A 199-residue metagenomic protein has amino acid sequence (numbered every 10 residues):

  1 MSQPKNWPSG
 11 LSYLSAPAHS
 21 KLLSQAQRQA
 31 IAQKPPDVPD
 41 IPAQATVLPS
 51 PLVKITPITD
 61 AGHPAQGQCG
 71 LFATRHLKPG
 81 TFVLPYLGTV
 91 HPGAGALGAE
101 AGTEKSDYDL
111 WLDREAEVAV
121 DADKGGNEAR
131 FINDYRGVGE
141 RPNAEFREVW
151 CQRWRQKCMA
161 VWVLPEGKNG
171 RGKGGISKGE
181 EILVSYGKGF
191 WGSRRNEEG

Functional and structural regions predicted by a protein language model:
M1-G70, K188, R194-G199: Accessory low-complexity/Zn-finger-associated flanking regions of SET/PR-domain chromatin methyltransferases
M1-P8, G98-Y108: Short, charged N-terminal helix-start/capping segments
L11, T81, G95, P142 (+1 more regions): Short acidic, gly/pro-rich beta-turn/loop elements at beta-sheet edges and active-site/ligand-binding grooves
A45-A61, E104-R195: Catalytic core of the SET domain in histone-lysine N-methyltransferases, recognizing conserved active-site
Y86-K105, G199: Short Gly/aromatic-enriched secondary-structure transition segments
